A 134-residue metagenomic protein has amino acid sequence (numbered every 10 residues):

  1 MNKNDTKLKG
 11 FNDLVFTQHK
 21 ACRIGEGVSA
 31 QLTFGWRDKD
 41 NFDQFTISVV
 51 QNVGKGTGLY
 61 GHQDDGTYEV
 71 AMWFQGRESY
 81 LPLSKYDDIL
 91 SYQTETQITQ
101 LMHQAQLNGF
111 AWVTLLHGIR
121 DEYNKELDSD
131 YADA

Functional and structural regions predicted by a protein language model:
M1-N12: Charge-rich, low-complexity N-terminal segments
N12-Y68: Amphipathic, interaction-prone secondary-structure segments
D65-A134: Mixed-charge, Lys/Arg-enriched low-complexity segments
